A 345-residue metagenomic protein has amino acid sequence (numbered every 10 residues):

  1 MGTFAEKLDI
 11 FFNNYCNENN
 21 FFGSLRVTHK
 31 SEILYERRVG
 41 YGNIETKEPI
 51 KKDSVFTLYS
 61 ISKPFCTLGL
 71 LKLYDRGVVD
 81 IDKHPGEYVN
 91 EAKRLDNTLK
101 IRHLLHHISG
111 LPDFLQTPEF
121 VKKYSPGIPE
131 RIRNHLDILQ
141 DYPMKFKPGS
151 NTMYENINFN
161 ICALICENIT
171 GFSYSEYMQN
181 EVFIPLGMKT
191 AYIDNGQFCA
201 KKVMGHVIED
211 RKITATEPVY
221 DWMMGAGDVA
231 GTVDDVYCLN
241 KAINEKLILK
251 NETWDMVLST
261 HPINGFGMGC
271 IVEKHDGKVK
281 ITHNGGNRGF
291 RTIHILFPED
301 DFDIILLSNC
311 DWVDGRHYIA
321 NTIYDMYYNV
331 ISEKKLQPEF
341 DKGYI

Functional and structural regions predicted by a protein language model:
M1-R38, E167-F172, E176-N180, I184 (+1 more regions): Catalytic loop of the DD-peptidase/beta-lactamase superfamily, centered on the K-T-G motif and neighboring
T3, K7, H103, E130-N134 (+1 more regions): Generic alpha-helical secondary structure signal
K7, K52, T57-I61, L73-T117 (+3 more regions): Active-site helix/loop module of the DD-peptidase/beta-lactamase fold, centered on the serine-lysine SxxK catalytic
K7, N14-R26, E45-H103, M144-I157 (+2 more regions): Short active-site loop at a secondary-structure junction that contains or immediately precedes the catalytic residue(s)
L25-E32, T57-D80, H84, L104 (+5 more regions): Alpha-helical scaffold elements that line and support the substrate/ligand-binding pocket of soluble hydrolases
L34-T46, I132-I138, G205-I213: Acidic-glycine-rich active-site phosphate/pyrophosphate-binding loop
R38, V55, P118-A200, D221-Y237: Catalytic-site signature segments of enzymes, centered on catalytic residues
L111, F159, C310-W312: Solvent-exposed loop/turn segments at secondary-structure junctions within structured extracellular/periplasmic domains
